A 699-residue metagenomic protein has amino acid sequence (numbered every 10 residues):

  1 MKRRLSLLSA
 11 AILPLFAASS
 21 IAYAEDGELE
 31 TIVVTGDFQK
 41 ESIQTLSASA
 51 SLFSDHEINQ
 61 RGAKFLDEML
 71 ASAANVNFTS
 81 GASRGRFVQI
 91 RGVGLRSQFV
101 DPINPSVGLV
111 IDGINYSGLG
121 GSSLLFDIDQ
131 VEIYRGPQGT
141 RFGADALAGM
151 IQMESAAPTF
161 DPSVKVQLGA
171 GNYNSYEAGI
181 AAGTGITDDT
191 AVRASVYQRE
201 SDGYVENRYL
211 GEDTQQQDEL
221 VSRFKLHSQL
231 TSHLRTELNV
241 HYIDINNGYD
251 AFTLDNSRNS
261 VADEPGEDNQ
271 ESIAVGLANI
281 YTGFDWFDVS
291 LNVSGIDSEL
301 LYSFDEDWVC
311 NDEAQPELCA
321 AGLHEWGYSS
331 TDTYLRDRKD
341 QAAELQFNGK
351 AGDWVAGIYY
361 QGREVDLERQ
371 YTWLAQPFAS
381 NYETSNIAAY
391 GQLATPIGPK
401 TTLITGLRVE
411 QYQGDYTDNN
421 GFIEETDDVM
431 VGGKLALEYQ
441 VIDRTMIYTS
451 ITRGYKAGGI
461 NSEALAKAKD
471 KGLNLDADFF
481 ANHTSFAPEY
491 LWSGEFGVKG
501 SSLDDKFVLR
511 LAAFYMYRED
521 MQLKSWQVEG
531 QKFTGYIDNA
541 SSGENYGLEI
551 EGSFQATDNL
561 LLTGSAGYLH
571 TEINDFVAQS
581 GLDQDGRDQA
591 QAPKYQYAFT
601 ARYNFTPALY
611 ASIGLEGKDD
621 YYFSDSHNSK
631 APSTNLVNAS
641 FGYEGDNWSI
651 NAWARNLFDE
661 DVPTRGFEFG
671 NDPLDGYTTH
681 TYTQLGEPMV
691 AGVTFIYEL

Functional and structural regions predicted by a protein language model:
I32, Y455, G617-S624, Y643-L699: C-terminal beta-signal and adjacent terminal beta-strands/loops of Gram-negative outer-membrane beta-barrel proteins
T35, D67, A71-I114: Extracytoplasmic beta-strand/coil segments of soluble accessory domains associated with Gram-negative outer-membrane
L66-D67, F87-Q89, V110, I133 (+3 more regions): N-terminal periplasmic accessory domains that precede and gate Gram-negative outer-membrane beta-barrel machines
Q98-F99, S106-P137: Short acidic/polar hinge/loop motifs at secondary-structure boundaries that mediate gating or recognition
S163-K165, A170-S201, V205, Y209-N247 (+10 more regions): Transmembrane beta-barrel wall of Gram-negative outer-membrane proteins
H227-H233, H241, F347, A351 (+8 more regions): Structural signature of Gram-negative outer-membrane beta-barrels, strongest in the C-terminal barrel of TonB-dependent
I280-E306, Q440, M446-Y448, T452 (+6 more regions): Membrane-embedded beta-barrel scaffold of Gram-negative outer-membrane proteins
V355, P396-L403, Q411, A513-Y517 (+2 more regions): Gram-negative outer-membrane beta-barrel transporters
